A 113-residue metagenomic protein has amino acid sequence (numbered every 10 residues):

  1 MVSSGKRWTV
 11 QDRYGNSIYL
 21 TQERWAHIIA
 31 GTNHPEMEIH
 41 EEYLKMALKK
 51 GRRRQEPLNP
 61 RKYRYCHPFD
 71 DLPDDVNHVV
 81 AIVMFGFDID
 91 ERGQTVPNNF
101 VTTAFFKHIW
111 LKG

Functional and structural regions predicted by a protein language model:
M1-G113: Ribonuclease/tRNase effector modules and their secretory precursors
